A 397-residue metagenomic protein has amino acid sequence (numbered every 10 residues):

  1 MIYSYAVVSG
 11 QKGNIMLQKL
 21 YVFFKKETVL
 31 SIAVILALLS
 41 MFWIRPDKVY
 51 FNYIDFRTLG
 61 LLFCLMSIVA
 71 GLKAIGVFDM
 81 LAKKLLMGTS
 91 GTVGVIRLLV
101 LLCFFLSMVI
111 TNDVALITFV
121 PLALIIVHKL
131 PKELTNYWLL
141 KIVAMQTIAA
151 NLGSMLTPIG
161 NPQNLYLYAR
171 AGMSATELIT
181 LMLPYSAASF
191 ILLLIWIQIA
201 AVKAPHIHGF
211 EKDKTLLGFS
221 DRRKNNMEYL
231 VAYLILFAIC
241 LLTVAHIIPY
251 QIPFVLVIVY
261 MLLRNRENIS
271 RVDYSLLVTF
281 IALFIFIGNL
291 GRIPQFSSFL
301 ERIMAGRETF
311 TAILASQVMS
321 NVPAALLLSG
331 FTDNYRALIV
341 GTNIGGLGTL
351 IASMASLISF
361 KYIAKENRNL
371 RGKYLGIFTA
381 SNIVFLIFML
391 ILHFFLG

Functional and structural regions predicted by a protein language model:
G13, I191-V257: Long, contiguous bundles of hydrophobic transmembrane helices that form the permeation core of multi-pass
L17, T176-R222, L357-G397: Juxtamembrane and boundary regions of transmembrane helices in multi-pass small-molecule transporters and channels
L20-V49, L61-G76, I199-K203, I239-E267 (+2 more regions): Structural signal for alpha-helical transmembrane segments and their membrane-water exit/capping regions in multi-pass
Y53, I75, D79-A82, I235-D333: Transmembrane helical segments that form the transport core of multi-pass membrane transport proteins
F56-T58, M87-V100, L130-I142, M227-V231 (+2 more regions): Membrane-interfacial loop-to-helix junctions in multi-pass transporters
L86-M87, T92-V93, K141-T147, V272-A282: Cytoplasmic-side transmembrane-helix entry/capping segments in multi-pass membrane proteins
V93-L98, K132-M145, A175-L183, Y335-N343 (+1 more regions): Membrane-interface alpha-helices at helix entry/exit sites of multi-pass transporters
F105-M155, Y166, L326-I339, R368 (+2 more regions): Hydrophobic transmembrane alpha-helices that form the pore/transport pathway of multi-pass ion and small-solute
